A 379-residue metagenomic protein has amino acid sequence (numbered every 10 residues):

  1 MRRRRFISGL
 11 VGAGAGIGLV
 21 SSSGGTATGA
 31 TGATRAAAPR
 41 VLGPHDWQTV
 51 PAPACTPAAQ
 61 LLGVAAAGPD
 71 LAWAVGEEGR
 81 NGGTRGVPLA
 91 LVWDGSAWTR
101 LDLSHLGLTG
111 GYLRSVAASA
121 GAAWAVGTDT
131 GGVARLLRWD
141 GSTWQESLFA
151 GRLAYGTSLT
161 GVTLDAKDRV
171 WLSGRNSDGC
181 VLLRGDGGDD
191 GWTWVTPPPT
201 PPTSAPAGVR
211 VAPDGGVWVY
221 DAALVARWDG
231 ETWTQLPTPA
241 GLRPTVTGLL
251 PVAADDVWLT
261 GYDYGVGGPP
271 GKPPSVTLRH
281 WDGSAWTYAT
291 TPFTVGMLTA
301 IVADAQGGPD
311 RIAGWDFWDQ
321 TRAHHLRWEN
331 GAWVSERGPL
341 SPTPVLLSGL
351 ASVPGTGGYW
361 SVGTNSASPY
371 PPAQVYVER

Functional and structural regions predicted by a protein language model:
M1-G14: N-terminal secretory signal peptides and thylakoid transit peptides that target proteins across membranes
R4, S23-G24, W281: Residue-level detector of intrinsically disordered/flexible regions characterized by low predicted structural confidence
L10, G32-R379: Residue-level hotspots at or immediately adjacent to binding/recognition sites across diverse folds
I17-R40: C-terminal region of N-terminal signal peptides and the immediate post-cleavage residues of exported proteins
